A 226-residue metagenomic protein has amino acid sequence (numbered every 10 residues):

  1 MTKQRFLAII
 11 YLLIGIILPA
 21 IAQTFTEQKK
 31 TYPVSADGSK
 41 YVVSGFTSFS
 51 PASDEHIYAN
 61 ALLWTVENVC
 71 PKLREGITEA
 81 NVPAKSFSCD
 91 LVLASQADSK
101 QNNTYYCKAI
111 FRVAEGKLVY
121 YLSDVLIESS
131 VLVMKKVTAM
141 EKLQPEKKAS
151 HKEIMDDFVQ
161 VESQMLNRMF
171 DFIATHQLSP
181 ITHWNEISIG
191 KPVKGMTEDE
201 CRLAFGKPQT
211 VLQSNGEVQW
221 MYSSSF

Functional and structural regions predicted by a protein language model:
M1-T26: Bacterial Sec-dependent N-terminal signal peptides
Y11, F46, I189-G190: Generic anion/oxyanion-binding catalytic loop in active/binding sites
L13, W64, H176, F205-P208: Alpha-helix boundary/capping residues
A22-S179: Ser/Thr-rich, low-complexity intrinsically disordered terminal regions
L178-F226: Residues within mature, well-folded domains
